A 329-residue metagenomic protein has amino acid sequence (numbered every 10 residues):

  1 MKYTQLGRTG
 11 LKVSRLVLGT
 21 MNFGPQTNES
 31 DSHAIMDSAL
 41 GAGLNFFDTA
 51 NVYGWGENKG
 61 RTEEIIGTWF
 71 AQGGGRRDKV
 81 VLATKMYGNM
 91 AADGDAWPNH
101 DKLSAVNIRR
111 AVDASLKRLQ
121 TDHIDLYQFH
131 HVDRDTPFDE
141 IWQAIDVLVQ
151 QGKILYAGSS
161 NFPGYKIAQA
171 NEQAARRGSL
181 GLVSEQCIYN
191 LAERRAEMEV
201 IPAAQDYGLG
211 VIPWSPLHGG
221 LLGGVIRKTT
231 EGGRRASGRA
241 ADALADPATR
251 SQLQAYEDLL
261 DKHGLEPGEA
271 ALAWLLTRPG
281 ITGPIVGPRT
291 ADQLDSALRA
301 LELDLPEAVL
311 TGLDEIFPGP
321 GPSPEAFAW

Functional and structural regions predicted by a protein language model:
M1-V80, Q150: N-terminal binding-site loop/beta-alpha segment at the start of enzyme catalytic domains that lines or forms
G7-F23, A83-N99, H123, Q128: N-terminal small/glycine-rich loop or linker at the start of catalytic domains across soluble metabolic enzymes
T20-S30, G94-R109, D133-T136: Active-site mouth loops of central-metabolism enzymes
T27-A39, S104-L119, I167-E172: Short, acidic/polar
S38, A42, R118-L119, G152 (+1 more regions): Structural motif
L116-T136: Active-site groove signature of glycoside hydrolases
V132, T136-I316, W329: Beta/alpha (TIM)-barrel catalytic core signal, keyed to glycine-rich beta->alpha loops juxtaposed to Asp/Glu that bind
